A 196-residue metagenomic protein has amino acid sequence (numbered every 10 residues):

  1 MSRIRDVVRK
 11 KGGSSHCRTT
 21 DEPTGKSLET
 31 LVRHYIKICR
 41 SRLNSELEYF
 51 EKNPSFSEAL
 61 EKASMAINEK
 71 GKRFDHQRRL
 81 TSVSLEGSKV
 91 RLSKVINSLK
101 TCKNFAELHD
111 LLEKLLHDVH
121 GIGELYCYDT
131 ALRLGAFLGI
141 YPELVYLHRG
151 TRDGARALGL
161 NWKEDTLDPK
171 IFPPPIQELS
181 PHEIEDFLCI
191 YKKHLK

Functional and structural regions predicted by a protein language model:
M1-N53, L108-H109, L125-K196: C-terminal accessory module of base-excision DNA glycosylases/AP lyases that mediates lesion recognition and DNA
R9-K10, E22, N68, S84 (+1 more regions): Generic detector of intrinsically disordered, low-complexity, polar/charged segments
P54-Q77: Extended, charge-biased low-complexity segments that typically form long amphipathic alpha-helices/coiled-coils
A66-G71, L115, V119, L134-G135 (+1 more regions): Generic structural signal for hydrophobic core residues of well-folded globular domains
F74-H120: Helix-hairpin-helix/helix-loop-helix acidic hairpins
